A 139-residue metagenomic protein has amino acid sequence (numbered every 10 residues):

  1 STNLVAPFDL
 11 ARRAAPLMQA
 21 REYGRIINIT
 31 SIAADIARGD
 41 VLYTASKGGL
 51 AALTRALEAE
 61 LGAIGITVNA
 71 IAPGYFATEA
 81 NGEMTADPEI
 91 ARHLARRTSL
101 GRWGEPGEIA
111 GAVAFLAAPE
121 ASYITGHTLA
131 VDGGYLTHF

Functional and structural regions predicted by a protein language model:
A11, S46, T54: Active-site helix of classical SDR
P16, A59-E60, S122: Alpha-helical segment proximal to the catalytic Tyr-Lys
I32, A37-A45, A56: Active-site loop-to-helix junction immediately N-terminal to the catalytic Tyr of the SDR YXXXK motif in Rossmann-fold
A51, A72-E83: Short, flexible catalytic-loop segment of classical short-chain dehydrogenase/reductase
G62, T67, I124-G126: Short, small/polar-rich loop/turn modules that mediate ligand/substrate recognition or access, typified
T98-I109, E120: A conserved structural motif in NAD(P)-dependent oxidoreductases
A114, T125-F139: Short C-terminal tail/terminal secondary-structure segment of NAD(P)H-dependent dehydrogenase/reductase domains
